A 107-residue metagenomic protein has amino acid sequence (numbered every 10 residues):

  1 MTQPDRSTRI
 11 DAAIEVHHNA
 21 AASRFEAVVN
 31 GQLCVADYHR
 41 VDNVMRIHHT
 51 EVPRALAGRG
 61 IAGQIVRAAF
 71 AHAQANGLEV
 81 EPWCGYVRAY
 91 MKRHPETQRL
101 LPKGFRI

Functional and structural regions predicted by a protein language model:
T2-H48: N-terminal first-folded block
A13-I14, V28, G58, Q74-N76: Intrinsic disorder/low-complexity segments
V44, L56, M91: Active-site-proximal flexible loops/turns
P53: Residue-level recognition of the GNAT/N-acetyltransferase active site
L56, G60-I65: Conserved acetyl-CoA pyrophosphate-binding loop and the N-cap/start of the following alpha-helix in GNAT-like
A69: Aromatic/hydrophobic pocket-lining residues that form π-stacking "cages" and hydrophobic walls in ligand
H72-I107: C-terminal structural segments of small proteins and small subunits
